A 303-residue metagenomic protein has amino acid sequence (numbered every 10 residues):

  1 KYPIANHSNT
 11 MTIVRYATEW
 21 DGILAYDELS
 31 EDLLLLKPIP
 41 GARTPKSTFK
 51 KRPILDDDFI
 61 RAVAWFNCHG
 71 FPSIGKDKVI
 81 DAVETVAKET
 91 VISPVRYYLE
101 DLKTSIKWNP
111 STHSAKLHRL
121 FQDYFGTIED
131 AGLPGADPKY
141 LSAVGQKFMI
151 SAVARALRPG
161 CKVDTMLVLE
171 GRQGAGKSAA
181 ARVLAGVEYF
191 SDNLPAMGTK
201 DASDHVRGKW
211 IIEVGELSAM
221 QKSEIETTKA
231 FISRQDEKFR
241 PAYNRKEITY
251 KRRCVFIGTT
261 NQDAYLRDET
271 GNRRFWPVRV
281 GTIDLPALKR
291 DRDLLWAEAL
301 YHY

Functional and structural regions predicted by a protein language model:
K1-R119, E129-D130, A136-K139, A143: N-terminal nucleic-acid engagement/recognition segments and initiation subdomains in replication, restriction
I4, T18, G22, E28 (+11 more regions): Intrinsically disordered, low-complexity regions enriched in small/polar residues
N6-N9, N67, N109, S178 (+4 more regions): Detector for Asparagine
I13, G41, A152-V153, V163 (+1 more regions): Intrinsically disordered, low-complexity sequence elements enriched in Ser/Thr/Gly/Pro
I13, I23, K46, D56 (+10 more regions): Generic intrinsically disordered, low-complexity segments enriched for polar/acidic and small residues
D77-S93, C161-K162, Y189-E226, A230-I232 (+1 more regions): Feature primarily recognizes SF3-like P-loop helicase cores of small DNA viruses
K88-G208: P-loop NTPase catalytic core of nucleic-acid-dependent motor ATPases
